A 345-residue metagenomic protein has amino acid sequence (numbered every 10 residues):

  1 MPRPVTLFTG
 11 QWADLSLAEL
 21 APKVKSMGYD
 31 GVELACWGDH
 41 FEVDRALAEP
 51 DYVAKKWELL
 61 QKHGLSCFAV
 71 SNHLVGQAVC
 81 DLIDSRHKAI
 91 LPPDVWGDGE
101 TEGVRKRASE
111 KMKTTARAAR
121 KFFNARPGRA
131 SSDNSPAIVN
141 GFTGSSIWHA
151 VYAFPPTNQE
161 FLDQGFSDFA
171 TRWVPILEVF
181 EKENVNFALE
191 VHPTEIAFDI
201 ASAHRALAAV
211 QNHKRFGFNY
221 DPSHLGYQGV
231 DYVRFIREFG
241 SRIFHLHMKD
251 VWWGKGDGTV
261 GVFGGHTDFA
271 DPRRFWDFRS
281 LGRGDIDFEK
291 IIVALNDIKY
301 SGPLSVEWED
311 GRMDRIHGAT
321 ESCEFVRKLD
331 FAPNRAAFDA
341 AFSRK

Functional and structural regions predicted by a protein language model:
M1-L15: Boundary/entry segment of secreted carbohydrate-active catalytic domains
P4-V5, G31-V32, V70, A153-D285 (+1 more regions): Acidic/histidine-rich catalytic cores of soluble enzymes
Q11-A13, C36-G38, H73-G76, T143-I147 (+4 more regions): Active-site-proximal loop/turn and secondary-structure-junction residues that shape catalytic pockets, frequently
D14, E19, K23, K62 (+3 more regions): Active-site acidic/histidine proton-transfer and metal-coordination neighborhood in alpha/beta enzyme cores
Y29, L34, L65, F122-P127 (+3 more regions): A structural motif
E33, A69-S71, G128, N140 (+2 more regions): Conserved beta-strand positions in the central sheet of alpha/beta enzyme cores
A35-W57, Q61, T143-W148: Glycine-rich, proline-tolerant flexible connector loops at the mouths of alpha/beta enzymes
R315-R335: C-terminal helical cap(s) of enzyme catalytic domains, especially alpha/beta-barrels
